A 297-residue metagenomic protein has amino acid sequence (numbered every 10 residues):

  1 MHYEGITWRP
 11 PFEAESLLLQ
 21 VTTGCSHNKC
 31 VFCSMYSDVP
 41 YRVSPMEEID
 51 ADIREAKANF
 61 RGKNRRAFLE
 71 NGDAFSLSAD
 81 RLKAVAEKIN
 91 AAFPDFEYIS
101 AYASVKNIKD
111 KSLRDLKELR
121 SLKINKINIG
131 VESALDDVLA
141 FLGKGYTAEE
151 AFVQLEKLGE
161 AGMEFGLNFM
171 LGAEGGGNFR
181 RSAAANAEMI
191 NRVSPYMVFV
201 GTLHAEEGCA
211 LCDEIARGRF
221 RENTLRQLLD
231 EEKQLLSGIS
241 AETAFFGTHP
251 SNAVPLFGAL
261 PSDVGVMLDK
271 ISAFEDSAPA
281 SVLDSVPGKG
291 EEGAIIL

Functional and structural regions predicted by a protein language model:
H2-E13, N191-L297: Auxiliary Fe-S-binding modules of radical SAM enzymes
E4-A51: Canonical Radical SAM [4Fe-4S] cluster-binding loop centered on the CxxxCxxC motif and its immediate flanking residues
L17-L19, A67, E97-A101, I127-I129 (+3 more regions): Hydrophobic faces of well-ordered beta-strands that scaffold small-molecule active sites in alpha/beta enzyme cores
C25, C33, I49, L69 (+4 more regions): Conserved, mostly hydrophobic/aromatic
I49, L82, S112, A151 (+3 more regions): Aromatic/hydrophobic pocket-lining residues that form the small-molecule binding cavity in soluble enzyme cores
A58-E164: Conserved SAM/AdoMet-binding glycine-rich loop
K106, A134-V138, L158-S182, G201-E207 (+1 more regions): Conserved strand-turn element in the central/C-terminal portion of the radical SAM core barrel that lines
K111-L116, E174-R192: Catalytic cores of alpha/beta
